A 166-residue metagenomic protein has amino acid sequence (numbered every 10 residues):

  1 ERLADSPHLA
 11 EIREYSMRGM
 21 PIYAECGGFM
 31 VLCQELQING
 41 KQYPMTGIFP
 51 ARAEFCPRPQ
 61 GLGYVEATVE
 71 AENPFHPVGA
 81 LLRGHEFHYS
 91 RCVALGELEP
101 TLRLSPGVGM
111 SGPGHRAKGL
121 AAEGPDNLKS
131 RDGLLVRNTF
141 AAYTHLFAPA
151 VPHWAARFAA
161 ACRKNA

Functional and structural regions predicted by a protein language model:
E1-F75: Cysteine-nucleophile active-site neighborhood
F55-A166: Amide-donor transfer/coupling interface in amidating biosynthetic enzymes
